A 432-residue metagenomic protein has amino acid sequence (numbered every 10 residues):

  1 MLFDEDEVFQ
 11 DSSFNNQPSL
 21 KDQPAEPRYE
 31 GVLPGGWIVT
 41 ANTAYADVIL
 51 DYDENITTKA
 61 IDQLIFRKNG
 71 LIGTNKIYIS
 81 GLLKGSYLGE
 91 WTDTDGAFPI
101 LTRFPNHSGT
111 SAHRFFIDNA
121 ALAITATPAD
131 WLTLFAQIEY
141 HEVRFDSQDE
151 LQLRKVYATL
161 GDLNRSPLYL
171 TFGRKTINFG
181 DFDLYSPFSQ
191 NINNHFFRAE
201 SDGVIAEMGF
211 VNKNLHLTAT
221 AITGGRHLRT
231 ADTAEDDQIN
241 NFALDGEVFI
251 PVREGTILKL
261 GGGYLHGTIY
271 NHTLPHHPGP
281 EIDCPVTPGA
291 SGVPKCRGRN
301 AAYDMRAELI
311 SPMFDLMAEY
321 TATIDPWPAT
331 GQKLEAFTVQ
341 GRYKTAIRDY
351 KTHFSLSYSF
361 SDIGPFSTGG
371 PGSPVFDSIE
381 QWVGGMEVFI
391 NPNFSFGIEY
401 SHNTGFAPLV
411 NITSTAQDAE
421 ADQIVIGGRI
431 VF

Functional and structural regions predicted by a protein language model:
M1-Y87, W91: N-terminal periplasmic/intermembrane-space "pro-region" immediately following the signal or transit peptide
T57-I65, I72-Y78, P99, R253-F376 (+1 more regions): Detector for outer-membrane/organellar transmembrane beta-barrel domains, recognizing the amphipathic beta-strand
G70-W91, G109-H227, Q238-E254, Y264 (+4 more regions): Outer membrane beta-barrel
L88-H107, P167, R174-H195, G224-H227 (+1 more regions): Outer-membrane pore/translocation modules
L101-R103, W131-H141, F182-P187, T220-H227 (+5 more regions): Flexible, solvent-exposed coil segments and beta strand-coil junctions, predominantly the extracellular/periplasmic
T110-R114, F145-Q152, I192-R198, D232-N240 (+4 more regions): Replace "Gram-negative outer membrane beta-barrel proteins" with "bacterial and organellar outer membrane beta-barrel
G341, A416-F432: Outer-membrane beta-barrel "beta-signal"
I390-F396, S401-T413: C-terminal beta-signal and adjacent terminal beta-strands/loops of Gram-negative outer-membrane beta-barrel proteins
